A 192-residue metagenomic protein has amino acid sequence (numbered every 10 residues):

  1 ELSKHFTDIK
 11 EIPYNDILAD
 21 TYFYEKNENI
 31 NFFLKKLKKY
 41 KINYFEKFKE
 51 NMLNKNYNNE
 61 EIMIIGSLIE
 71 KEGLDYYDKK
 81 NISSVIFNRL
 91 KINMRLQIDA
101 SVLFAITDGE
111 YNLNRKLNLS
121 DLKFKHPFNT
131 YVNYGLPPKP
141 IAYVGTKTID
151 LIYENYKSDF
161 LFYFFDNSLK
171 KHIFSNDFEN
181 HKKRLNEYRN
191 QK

Functional and structural regions predicted by a protein language model:
L2-K192: Bacterial extracytoplasmic/cell-wall-associated proteins, especially those involved in peptidoglycan
